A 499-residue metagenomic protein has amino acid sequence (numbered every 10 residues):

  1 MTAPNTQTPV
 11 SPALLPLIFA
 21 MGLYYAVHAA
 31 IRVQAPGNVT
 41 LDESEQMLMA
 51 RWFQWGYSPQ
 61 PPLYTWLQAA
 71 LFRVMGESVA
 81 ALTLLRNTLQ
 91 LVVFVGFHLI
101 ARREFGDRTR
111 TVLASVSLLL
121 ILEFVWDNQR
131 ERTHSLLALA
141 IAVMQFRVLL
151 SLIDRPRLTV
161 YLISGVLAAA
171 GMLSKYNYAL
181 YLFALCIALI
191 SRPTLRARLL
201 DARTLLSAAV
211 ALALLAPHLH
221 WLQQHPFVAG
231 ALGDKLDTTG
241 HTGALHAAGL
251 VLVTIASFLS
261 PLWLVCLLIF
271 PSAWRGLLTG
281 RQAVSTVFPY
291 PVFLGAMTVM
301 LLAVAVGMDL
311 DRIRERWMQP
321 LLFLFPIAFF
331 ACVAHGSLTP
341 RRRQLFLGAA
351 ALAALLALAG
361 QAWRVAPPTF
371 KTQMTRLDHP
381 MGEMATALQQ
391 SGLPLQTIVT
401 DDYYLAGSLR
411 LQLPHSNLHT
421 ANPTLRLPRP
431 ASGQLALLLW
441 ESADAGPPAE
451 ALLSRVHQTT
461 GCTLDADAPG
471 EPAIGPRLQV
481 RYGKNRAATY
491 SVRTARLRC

Functional and structural regions predicted by a protein language model:
M21, A114-E123, A168, M172: Short helix- or helix-capping micro-motifs that position conserved polar/aromatic residues at function-defining sites
A29-Q46, G56-Q68, G76-A80, P226 (+1 more regions): Extracytoplasmic catalytic/substrate-binding loops of multi-pass membrane glycan-assembly enzymes
W52, V148, V160-Y176, C186-I187 (+1 more regions): Membrane-interface alpha helices of multi-pass inner-membrane proteins
L84-F105, I141-V148: Transmembrane-helix motifs of polytopic, lipid-linked glycan transferases
F105, Q145-Y161, V333: Membrane-interface transmembrane helices that cradle and orient dolichyl/undecaprenyl
Q129-L137: Short acidic/glycine- and proline-prone juxtamembrane loop motifs at membrane-interface regions of multi-pass membrane
L182-T286, M297: Transmembrane-lumen/periplasm boundary regions of multi-pass, lipid-linked membrane glycan transferases
M308-E315, S337-G392, Y403-H419, E441-A445 (+4 more regions): Membrane-proximal, lumen/periplasm-facing interface regions of secretory-pathway glyco- and lipid-modifying enzymes
